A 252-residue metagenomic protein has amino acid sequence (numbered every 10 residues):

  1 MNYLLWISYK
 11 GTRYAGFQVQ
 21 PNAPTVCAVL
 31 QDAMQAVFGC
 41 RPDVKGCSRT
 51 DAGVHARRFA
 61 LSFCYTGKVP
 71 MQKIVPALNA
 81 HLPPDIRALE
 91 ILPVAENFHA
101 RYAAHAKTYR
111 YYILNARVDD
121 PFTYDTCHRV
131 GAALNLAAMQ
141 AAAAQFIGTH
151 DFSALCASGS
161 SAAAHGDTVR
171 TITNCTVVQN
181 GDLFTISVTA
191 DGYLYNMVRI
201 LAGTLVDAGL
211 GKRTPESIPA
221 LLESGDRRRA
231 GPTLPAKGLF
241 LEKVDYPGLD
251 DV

Functional and structural regions predicted by a protein language model:
M1-V252: Structured-RNA-binding interfaces characteristic of tRNA pseudouridine synthases
